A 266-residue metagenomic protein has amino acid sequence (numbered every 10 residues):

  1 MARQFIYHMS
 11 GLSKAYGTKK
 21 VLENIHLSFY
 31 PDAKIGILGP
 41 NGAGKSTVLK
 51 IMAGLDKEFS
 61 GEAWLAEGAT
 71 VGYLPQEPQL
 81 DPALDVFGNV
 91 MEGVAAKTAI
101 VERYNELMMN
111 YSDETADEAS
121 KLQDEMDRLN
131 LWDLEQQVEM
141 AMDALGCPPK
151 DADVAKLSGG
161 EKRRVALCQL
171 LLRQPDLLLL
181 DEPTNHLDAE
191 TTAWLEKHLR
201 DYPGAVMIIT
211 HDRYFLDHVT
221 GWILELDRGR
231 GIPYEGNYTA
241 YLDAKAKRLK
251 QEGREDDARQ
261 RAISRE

Functional and structural regions predicted by a protein language model:
M1-D257: ABC ATP-binding cassette signature C-motif
D257-E266: Short cytosolic helices in intracellular loops of multi-pass membrane proteins
